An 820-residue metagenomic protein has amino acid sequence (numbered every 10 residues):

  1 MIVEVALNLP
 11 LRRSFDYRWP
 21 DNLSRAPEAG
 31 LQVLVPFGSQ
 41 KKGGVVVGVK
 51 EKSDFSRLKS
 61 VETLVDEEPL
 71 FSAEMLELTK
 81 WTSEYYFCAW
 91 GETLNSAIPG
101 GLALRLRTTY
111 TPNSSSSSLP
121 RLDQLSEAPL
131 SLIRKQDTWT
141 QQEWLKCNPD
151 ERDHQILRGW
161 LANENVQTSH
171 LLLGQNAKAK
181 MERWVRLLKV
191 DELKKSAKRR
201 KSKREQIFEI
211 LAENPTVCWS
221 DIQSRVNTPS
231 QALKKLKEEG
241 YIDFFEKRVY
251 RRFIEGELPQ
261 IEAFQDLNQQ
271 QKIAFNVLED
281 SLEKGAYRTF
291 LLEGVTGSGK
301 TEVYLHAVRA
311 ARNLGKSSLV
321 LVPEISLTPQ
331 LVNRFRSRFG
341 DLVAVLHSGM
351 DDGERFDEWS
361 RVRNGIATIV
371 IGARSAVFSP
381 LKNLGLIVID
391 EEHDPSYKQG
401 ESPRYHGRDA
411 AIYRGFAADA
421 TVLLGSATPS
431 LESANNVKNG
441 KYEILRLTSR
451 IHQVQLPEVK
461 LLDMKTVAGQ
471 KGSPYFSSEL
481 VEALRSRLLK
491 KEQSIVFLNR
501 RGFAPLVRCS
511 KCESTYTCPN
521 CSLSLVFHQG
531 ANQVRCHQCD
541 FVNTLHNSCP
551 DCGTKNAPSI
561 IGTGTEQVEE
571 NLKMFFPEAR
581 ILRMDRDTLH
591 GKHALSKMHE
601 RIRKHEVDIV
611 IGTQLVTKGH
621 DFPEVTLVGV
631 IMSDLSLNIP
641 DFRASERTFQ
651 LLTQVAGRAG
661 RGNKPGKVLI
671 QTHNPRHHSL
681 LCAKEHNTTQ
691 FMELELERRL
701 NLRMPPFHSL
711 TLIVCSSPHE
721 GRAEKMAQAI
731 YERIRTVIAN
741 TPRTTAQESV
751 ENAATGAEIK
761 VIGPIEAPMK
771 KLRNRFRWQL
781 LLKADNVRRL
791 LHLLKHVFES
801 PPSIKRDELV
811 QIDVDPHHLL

Functional and structural regions predicted by a protein language model:
M1-P99, A103, R134-L172, R200 (+16 more regions): Non-catalytic terminal extensions of ATP-dependent helicases
M1-S426, K438-V454, L781, R788-L820: Accessory, non-ATPase domains that flank or precede helicase/AAA+ motor cores in DNA-metabolism machines
E262-N268, K272-N276, K284-E724, Q728 (+3 more regions): Inter-lobe coupling/hinge segments of SF2-like helicase ATPases
